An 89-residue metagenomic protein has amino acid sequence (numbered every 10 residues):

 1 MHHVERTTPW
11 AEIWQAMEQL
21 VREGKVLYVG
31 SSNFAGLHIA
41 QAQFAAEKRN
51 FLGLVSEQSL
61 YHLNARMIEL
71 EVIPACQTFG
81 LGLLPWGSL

Functional and structural regions predicted by a protein language model:
V4-L89: Beta/alpha (TIM)-barrel catalytic core signal, keyed to glycine-rich beta->alpha loops juxtaposed to Asp/Glu that bind
